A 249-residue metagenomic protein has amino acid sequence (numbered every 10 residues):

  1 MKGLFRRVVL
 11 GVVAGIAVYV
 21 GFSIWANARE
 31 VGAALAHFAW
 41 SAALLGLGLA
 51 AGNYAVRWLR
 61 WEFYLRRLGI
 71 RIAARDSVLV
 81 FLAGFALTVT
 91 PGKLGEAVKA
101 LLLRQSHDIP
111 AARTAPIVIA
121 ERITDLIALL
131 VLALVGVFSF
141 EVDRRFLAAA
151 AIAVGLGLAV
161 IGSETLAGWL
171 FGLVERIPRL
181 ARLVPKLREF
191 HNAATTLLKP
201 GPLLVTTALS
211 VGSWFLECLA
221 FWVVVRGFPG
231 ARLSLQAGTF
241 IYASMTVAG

Functional and structural regions predicted by a protein language model:
M1-L82, S139-G249: Predominantly cytoplasmic-facing regulatory/coupling regions of multi-pass membrane proteins
Y54-R57, K93, V118-R122, W214: Hydrophobic transmembrane-helix microenvironments that flank and shape a buried ionizable site
L68-A73, L103-T114, G230: Juxtamembrane helix-boundary/capping and inter-helix hinge elements in multi-pass membrane proteins
A74-L79, G95-A97, D108-A120: Membrane-interface alpha-helices at helix entry/exit sites of multi-pass transporters
L82, L102, V118-I119, T246: Small-residue-rich transmembrane alpha-helices and their cytosolic helix-loop interfaces in multi-pass secondary
L82-V98, Q105, A194: Short intracellular "coupling" helices and adjacent cytoplasmic loop segments at the cytosolic face of multi-pass
A83-P91, R113-V137: Membrane-embedded alpha-helical segments of transport systems, primarily multispan ion/solute transporters
V98-Q105, A115-V118, L126-A128, A208-L209: Hydrophobic alpha-helical membrane segments of integral membrane proteins
